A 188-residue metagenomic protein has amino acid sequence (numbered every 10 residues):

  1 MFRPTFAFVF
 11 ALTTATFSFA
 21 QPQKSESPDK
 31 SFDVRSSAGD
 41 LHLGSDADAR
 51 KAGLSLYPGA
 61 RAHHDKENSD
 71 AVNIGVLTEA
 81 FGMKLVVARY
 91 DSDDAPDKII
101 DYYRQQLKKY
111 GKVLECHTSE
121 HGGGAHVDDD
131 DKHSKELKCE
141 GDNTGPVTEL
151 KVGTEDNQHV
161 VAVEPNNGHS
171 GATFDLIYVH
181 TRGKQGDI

Functional and structural regions predicted by a protein language model:
F2-P4, F19-I188: An acidic-aromatic pocket/loop used at catalytic or ligand-binding sites
A7-T16: Bacterial N-terminal signal peptides
